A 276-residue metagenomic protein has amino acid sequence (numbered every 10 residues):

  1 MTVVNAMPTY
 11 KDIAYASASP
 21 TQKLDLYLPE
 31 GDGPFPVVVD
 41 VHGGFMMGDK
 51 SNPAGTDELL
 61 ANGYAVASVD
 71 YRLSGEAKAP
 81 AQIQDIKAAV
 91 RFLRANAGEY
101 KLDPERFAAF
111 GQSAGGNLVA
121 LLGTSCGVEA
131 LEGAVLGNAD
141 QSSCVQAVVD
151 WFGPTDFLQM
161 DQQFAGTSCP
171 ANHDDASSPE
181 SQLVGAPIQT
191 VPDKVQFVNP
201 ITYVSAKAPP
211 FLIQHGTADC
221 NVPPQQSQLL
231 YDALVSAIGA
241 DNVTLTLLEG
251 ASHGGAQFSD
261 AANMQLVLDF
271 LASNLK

Functional and structural regions predicted by a protein language model:
M1-D32: N-terminal cap/lid segment of alpha/beta-hydrolase-fold proteins
T2, Q159-Y203: Mobile cap/lid helix-loop segments that gate and shape the active-site cleft of serine hydrolases
G33-F35, V41-K78, E129-L131, L158 (+2 more regions): Short substrate-entry loop that stabilizes the transition state in hydrolases
A77-G98: Alpha/beta-hydrolase active-site loop
R91-A165: Primarily recognizes the serine-hydrolase "nucleophile elbow" in alpha/beta-hydrolase and SGNH/GDSL folds
L212-H215, D219: Short beta-strand/loop motif that positions the catalytic acidic residue of the alpha/beta-hydrolase fold
C220-L229: Conserved alpha/beta-hydrolase "acid-adjacent" motif
A251-A261: Catalytic histidine-centered segment of alpha/beta-hydrolase-like enzymes
